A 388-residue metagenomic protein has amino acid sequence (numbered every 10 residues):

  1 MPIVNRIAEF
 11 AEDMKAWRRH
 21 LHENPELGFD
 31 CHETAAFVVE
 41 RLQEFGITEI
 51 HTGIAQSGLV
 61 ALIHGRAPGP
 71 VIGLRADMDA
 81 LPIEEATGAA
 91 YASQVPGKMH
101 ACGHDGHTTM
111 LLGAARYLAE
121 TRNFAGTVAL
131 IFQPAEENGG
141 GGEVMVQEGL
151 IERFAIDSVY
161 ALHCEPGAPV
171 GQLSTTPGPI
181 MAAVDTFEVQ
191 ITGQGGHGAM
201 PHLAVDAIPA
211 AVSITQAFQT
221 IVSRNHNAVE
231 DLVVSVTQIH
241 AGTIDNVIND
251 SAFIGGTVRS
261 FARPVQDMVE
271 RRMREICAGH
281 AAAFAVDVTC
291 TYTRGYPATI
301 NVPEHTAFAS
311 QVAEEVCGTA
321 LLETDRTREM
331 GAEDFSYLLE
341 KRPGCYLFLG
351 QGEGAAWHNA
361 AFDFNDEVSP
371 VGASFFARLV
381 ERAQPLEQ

Functional and structural regions predicted by a protein language model:
M1-H100, D105, T109-L112, R116-F124: Acidic/His- and Gly-rich active-site-bordering loop/insert found across diverse amide/peptide-bond hydrolases
L21, A61, L74, H104 (+8 more regions): Divalent metal-coordination and catalytic microenvironments
N24, H202-P209, P264-E270: Active-site pocket-shaping loop/turn-to-helix segments
E26, D77-D79, A135, E165 (+3 more regions): Active-site beta-loop-alpha junctions enriched in small/polar residues
C31, L59-V60, A80-M99, D105-G106 (+3 more regions): Histidine/acidic-residue-rich, glycine-tolerant segments that coordinate divalent metal ions
G73-R75, F187-V189, Y346-Q351: Non-cysteine beta-strand/loop elements that form the S-adenosyl-L-methionine
V212-Q388: Metal-dependent amide/peptide-bond hydrolase catalytic core, centered on the "pita-bread" metallohydrolase fold
